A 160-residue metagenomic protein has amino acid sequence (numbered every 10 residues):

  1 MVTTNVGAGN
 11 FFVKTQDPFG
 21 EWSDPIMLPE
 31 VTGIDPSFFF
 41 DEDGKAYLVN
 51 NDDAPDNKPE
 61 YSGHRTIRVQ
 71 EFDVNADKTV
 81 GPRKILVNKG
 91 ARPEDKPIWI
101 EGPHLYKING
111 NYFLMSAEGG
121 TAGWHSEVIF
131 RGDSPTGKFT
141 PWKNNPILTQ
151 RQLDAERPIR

Functional and structural regions predicted by a protein language model:
M1-R160: Carbohydrate-active catalytic/glycan-binding domains of CAZyme proteins, especially the secreted or lumenal ectodomains
